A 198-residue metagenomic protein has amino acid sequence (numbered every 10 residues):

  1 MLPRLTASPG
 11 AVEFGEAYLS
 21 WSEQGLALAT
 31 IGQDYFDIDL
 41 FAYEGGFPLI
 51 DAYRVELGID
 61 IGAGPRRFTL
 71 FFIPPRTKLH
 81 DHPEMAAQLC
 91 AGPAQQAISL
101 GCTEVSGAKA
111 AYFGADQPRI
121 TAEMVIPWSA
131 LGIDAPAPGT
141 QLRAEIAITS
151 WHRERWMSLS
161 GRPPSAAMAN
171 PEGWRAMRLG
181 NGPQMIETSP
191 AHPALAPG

Functional and structural regions predicted by a protein language model:
M1-G198: Structural preference for beta-rich elements and adjacent junctions enriched in aromatics
